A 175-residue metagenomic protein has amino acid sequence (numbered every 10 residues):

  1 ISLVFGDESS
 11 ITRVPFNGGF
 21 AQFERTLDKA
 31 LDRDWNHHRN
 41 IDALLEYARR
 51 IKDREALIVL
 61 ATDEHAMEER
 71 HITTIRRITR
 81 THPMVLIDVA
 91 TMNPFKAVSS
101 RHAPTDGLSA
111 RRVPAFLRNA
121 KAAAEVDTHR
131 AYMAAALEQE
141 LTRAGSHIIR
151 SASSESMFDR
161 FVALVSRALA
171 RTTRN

Functional and structural regions predicted by a protein language model:
I1-G18, L57-A61: Von Willebrand factor
D7, E64, A90: Residue-level signal for short, function-critical loop segments
S10-T12, M67, N93-F95: Flexible, glycine-rich phosphate/dinucleotide-binding loops and adjacent beta-alpha linkers at cofactor/substrate
R13-D28, V165-R167: Short, electropositive alpha-helical surface patch
V14-F16, R70-I72, F161: A short acidic (Asp/Glu
Q22-A56, E69, V89-T91: Von Willebrand factor
K52-R54, T73-N175: Von Willebrand factor type A / integrin I
T62-E69: Active-site glycine- and acidic-residue-rich loops that bind and position anionic ligands or nucleotide-like cofactors
